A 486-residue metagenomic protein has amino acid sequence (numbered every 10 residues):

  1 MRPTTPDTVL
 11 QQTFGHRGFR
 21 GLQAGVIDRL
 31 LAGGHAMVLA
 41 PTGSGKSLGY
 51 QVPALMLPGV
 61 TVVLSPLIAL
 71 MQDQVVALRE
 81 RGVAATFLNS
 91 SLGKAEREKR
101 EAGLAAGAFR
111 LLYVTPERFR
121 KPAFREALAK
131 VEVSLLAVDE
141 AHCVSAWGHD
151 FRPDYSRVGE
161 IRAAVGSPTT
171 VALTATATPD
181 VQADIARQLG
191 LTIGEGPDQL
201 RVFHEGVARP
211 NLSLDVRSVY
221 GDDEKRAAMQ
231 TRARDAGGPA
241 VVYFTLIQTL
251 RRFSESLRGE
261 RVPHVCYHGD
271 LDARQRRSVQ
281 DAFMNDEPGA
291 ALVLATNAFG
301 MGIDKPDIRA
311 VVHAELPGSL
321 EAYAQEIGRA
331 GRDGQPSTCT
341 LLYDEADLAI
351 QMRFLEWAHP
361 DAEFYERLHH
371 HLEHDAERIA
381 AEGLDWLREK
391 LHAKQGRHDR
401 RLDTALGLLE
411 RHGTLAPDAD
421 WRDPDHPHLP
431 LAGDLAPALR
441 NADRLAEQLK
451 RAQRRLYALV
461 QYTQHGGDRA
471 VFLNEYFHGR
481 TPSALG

Functional and structural regions predicted by a protein language model:
T4, T8-T13, R17-G21, G25-S47 (+6 more regions): Helicase motor core with emphasis on the C-terminal RecA-like subdomain
L292, P336, Y343-G486: Non-catalytic terminal extensions of ATP-dependent helicases
